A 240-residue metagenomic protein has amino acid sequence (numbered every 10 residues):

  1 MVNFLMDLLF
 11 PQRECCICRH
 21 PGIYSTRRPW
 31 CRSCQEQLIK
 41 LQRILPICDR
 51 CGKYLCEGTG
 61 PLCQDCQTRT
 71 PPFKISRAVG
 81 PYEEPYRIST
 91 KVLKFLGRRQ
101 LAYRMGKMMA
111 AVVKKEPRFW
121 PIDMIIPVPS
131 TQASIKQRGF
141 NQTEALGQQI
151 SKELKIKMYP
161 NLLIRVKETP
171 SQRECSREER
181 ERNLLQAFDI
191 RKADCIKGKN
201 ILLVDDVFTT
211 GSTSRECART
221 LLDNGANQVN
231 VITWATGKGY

Functional and structural regions predicted by a protein language model:
M1-V204, T209-Y240: Glycine-rich phosphate/pyrophosphate-handling loop used in enzymes and phosphotransfer proteins
